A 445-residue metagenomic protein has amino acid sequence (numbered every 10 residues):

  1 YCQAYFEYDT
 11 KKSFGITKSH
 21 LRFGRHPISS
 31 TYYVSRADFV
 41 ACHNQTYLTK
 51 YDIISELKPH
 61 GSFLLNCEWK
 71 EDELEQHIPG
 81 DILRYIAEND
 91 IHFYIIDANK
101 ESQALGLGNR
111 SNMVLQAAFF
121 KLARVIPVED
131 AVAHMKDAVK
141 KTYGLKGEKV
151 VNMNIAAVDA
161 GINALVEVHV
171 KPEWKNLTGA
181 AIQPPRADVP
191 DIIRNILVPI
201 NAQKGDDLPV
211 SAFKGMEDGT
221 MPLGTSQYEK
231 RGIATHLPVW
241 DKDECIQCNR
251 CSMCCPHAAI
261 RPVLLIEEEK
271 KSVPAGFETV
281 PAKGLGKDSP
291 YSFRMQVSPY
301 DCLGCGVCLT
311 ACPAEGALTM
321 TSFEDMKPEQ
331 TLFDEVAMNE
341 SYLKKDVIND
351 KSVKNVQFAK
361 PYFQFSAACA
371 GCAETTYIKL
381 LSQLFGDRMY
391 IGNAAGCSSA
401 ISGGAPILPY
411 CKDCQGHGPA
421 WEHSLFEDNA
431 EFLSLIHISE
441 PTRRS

Functional and structural regions predicted by a protein language model:
Y1-I200, K270, P274-A275: Active-site cofactor/cluster-binding pocket
F14-T17, D52-I53, L74-I78, L105-G108 (+9 more regions): Short acidic, glycine/serine/threonine-rich loops at helix termini
V114, P127-K141, D218-L237, P262-M295 (+3 more regions): Ferredoxin-type iron-sulfur electron-transfer modules in oxidoreductases and energy-metabolism complexes
V132-K136, K140, G403-I436: Mobile "lid/hinge" segments at catalytic clefts and subdomain interfaces of large enzymes
P172-E229, I233-P238: Intrinsic disorder at enzyme termini
G224-S226, R250-E269, S298, L303-D325 (+1 more regions): Iron-sulfur cluster-binding cysteine motifs and their immediate structural context in ferredoxin-like electron-transfer
F363-A395, S399, G403-A405: N-terminal amphipathic, basic-rich helices that act as targeting or association modules
I436-T442: Residue-level detector of conserved catalytic or cofactor/ligand-binding positions in enzyme active sites
